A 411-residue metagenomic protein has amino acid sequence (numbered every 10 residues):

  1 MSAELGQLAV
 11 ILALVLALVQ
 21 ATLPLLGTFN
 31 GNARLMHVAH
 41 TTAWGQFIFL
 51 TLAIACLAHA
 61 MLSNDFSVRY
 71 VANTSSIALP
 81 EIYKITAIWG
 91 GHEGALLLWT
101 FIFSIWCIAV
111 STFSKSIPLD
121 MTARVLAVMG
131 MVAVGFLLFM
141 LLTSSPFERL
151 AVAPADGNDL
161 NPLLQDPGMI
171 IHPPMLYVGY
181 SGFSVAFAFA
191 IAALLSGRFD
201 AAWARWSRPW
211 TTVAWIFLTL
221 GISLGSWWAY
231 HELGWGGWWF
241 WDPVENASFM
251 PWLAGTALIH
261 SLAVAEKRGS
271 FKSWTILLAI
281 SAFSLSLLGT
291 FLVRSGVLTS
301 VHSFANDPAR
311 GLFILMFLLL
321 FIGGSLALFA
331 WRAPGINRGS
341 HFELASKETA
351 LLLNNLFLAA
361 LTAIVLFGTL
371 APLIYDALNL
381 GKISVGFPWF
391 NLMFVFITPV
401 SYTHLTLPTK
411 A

Functional and structural regions predicted by a protein language model:
M1-P399: Polytopic transmembrane helical bundles with strong interfacial aromatic enrichment
T403-A411: Conserved small/polar residues in nucleotide/adenosyl-binding loops
